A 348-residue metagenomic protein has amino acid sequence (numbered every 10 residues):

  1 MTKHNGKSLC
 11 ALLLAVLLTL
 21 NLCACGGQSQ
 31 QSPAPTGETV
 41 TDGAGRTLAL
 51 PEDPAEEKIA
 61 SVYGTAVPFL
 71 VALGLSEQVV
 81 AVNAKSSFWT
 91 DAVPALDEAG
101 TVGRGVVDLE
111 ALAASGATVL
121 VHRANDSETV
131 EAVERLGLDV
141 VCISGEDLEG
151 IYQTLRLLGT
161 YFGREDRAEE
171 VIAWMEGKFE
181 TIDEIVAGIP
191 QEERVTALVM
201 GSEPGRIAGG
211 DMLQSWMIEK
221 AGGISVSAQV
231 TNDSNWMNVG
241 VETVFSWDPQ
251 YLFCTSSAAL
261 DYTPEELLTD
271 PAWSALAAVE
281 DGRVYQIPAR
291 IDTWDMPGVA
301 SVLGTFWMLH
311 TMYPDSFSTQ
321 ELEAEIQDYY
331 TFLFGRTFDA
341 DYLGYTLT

Functional and structural regions predicted by a protein language model:
M1-L13: Bacterial N-terminal signal peptides that target proteins for export
N5, C23-P68, D166-V199, F317-T348: Bacterial Sec-exported substrate-binding components of ABC uptake systems
L12-N21: Bacterial N-terminal signal peptides
G43-L48, A99-E110, T231-V241: Short helix-initiation/N-cap motifs at beta->coil->alpha
E57-K58, L155, T160, E169 (+1 more regions): Structured C-terminal subdomain patch of bacterial secreted/periplasmic proteins
K58-S115, V119-N125, V226: A short, structured surface patch at a secondary-structure boundary
S86-F88, G210-W236: Alpha-helical, coiled-coil/dimerization segments enriched in small aliphatic residues
T101-R104, D108-H122, L138, G240-S257: Proline-aspartate-enriched helix->loop->beta-strand connector
